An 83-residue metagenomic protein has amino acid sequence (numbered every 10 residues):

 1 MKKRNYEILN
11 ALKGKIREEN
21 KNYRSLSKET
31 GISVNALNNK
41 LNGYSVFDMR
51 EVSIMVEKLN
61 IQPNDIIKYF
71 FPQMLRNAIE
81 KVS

Functional and structural regions predicted by a protein language model:
M1-K3, G14, N20, D65-S83: Short, charged recognition helix plus adjacent turn of helix-turn-helix-like nucleic-acid-binding domains
L9-E29: Short basic helix-loop element that most often maps to the first helix and adjoining turn of HTH DNA-binding modules
G31-F47: Recognition helix of helix-turn-helix/homeodomain-like DNA-binding domains that insert into the DNA major groove
L41, E51, F70: DNA major-groove recognition helix of helix-turn-helix
Y44-R50, L75-N77: Short, solvent-exposed alpha-helical "recognition" segments
R50-I66: DNA major-groove recognition helix of helix-turn-helix/homeodomain DNA-binding modules
